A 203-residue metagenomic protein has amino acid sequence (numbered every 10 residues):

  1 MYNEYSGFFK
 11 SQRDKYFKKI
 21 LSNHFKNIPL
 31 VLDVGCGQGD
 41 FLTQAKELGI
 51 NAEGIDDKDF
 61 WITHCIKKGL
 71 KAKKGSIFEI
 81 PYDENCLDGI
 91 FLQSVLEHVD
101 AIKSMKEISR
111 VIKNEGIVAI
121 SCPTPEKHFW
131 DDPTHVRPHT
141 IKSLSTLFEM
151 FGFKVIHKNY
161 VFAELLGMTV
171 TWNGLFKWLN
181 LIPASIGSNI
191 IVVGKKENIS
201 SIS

Functional and structural regions predicted by a protein language model:
M1-D83, G89-Q93, M105, G187-I190 (+1 more regions): Conserved N-terminal segment of class I S-adenosyl-L-methionine
S94-H98: A short His-aromatic
I102-I117: A short glycine-rich, Lys/Arg-flanked "PGG" loop and its adjoining helix->strand segment in the class I
A119, T146, I156-S203: A C-terminal cap/extension of S-adenosyl-L-methionine-dependent methyltransferases that defines the acceptor-substrate
S121-T124: Short strand-turn motif at the edge of the Rossmann-like AdoMet-binding core
H128-S143, L147: Acceptor-substrate binding/catalytic loop of class I
